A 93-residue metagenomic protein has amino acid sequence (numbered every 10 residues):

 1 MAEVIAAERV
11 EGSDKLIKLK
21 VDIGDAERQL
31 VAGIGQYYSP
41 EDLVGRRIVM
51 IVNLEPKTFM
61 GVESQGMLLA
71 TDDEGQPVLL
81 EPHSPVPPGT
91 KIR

Functional and structural regions predicted by a protein language model:
M1-R93: Phosphate-backbone binding interfaces of nucleic-acid-interacting proteins
